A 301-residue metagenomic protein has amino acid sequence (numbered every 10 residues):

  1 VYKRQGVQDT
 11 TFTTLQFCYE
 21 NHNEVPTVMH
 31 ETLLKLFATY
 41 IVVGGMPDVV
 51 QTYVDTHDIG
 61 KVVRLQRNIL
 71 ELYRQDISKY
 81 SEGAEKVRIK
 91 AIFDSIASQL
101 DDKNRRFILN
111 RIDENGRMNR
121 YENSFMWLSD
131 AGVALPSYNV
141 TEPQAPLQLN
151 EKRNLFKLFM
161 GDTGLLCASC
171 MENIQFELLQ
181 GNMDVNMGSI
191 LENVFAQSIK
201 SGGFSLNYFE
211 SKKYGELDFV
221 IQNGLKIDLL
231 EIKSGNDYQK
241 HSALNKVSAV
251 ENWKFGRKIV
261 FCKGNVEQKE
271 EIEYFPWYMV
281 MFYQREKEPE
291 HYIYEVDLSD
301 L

Functional and structural regions predicted by a protein language model:
V1-Y2: Short, small-residue-biased leader/transition segments that mark boundaries at the very start of proteins
T10-N68, K79: Amphipathic alpha-helical "lid/sensor" segments that cap RecA-like P-loop NTPase cores
M46, V50-K226: Accessory nucleic acid-recognition modules appended to NTPase machines
D162, K213, H241, V296-L301: Nucleic-acid endonuclease domains
D184, L229-S234: Short, glycine/charged-rich beta-strand-loop motifs at protein surfaces that mediate ligand recognition and catalysis
K226-L230, R257: Structural motif
S234-Y278: Catalytic cores of nucleic-acid endonucleases
G264-L301: Domain-level recognition of nuclease-like catalytic cores that cleave nucleotide substrates
